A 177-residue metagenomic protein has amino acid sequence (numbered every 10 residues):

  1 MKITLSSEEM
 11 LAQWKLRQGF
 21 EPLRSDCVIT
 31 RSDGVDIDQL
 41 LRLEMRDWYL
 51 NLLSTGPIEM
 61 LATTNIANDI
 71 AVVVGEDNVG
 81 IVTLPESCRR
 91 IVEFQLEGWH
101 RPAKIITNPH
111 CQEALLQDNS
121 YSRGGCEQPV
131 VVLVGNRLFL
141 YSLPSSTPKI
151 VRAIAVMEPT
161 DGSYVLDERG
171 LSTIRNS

Functional and structural regions predicted by a protein language model:
M1-P129, L133-S177: Glycine-enriched, solvent-exposed interface loops adjoining structured elements
